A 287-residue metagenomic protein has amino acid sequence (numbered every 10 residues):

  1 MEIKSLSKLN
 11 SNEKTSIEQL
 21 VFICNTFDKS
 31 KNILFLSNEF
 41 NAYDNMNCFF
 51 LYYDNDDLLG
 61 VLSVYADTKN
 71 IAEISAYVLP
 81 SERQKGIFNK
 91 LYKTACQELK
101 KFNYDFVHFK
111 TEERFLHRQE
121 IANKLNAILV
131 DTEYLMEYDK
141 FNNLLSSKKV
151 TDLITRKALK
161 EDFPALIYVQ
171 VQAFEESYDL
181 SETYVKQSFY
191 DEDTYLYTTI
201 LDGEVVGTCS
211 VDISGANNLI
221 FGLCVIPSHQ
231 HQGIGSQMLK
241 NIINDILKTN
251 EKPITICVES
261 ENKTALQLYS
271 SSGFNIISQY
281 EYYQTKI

Functional and structural regions predicted by a protein language model:
M1-I17, L153-L166: A short beta-loop-alpha structural element at the N-terminal edge of CoA-dependent acyl/N-acetyltransferase catalytic
N25, I33-K93, L99, T111 (+1 more regions): Conserved donor-binding loop and adjoining core beta-sheet/short helix segment in diverse acyl/aminoacyl transferases
D57-G60, L201-G207, T264: Glycine-rich acetyl-CoA-binding "A-motif" of GNAT/NAT acetyltransferases
T68, S81-T151, Y283-T285: Acyl-donor-binding surface of acyltransferase catalytic domains
S75-K85, L223-H231, V258-E259: A short, internal acetyl-CoA/4′-phosphopantetheine-binding micro-motif in the GNAT/acyltransferase core
Q84-Q97, K124, V225, H231-K248 (+1 more regions): Conserved acetyl-CoA-binding loop-helix of GNAT-fold acetyltransferases
N89, E113-T132, Q232, S236 (+1 more regions): Conserved active-site alpha-helix within GNAT-family acetyltransferase domains
Y134-D162, K252, C257-K263, S278-I287: C-terminal "cap" of GNAT-fold acetyltransferases
